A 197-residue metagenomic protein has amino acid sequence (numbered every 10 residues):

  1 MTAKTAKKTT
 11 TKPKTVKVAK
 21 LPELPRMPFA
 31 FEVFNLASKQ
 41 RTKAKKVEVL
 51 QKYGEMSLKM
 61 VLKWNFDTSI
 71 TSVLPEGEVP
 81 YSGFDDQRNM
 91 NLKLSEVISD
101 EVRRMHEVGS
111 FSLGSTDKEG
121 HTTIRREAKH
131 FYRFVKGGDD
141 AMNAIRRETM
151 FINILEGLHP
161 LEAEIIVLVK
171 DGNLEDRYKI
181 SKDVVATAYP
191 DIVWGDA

Functional and structural regions predicted by a protein language model:
M1-A197: N-terminal nucleic-acid-engaging modules of covalent nucleotidyltransferase systems
